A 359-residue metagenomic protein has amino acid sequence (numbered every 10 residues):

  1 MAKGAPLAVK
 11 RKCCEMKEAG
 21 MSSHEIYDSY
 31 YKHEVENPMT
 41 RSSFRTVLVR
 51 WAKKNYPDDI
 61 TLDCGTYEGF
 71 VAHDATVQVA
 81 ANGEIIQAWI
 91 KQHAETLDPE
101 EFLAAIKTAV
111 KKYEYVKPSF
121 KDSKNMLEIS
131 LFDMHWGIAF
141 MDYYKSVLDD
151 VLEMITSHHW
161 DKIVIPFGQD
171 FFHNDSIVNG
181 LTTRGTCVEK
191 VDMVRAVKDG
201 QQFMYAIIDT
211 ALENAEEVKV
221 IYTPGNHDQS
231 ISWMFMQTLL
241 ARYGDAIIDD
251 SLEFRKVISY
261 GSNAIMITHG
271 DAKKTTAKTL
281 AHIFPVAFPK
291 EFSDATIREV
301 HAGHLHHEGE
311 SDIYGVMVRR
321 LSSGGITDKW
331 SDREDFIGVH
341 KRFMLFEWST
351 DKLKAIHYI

Functional and structural regions predicted by a protein language model:
M1-D142, W160: Acidic, histidine-bearing metal-coordination/catalytic regions of metal-dependent phosphoesterases
N55, D59-T66, L212, L239-L252 (+1 more regions): Conserved beta-sheet core of the metallophosphoesterase superfamily
V116-L127, L131, M141-A246: Core catalytic region of metal-dependent phosphoesterases/phosphodiesterases, especially metallo-beta-lactamase-like
S119-L127, M134-H135, A139-D142, S146-V147 (+3 more regions): A structural signal for the main folded, soluble domain(s) of proteins
F132-M134, Q169-F172, G225-H227, G270-D271 (+2 more regions): Active-site metal-binding loops of divalent metal-dependent hydrolases
A196, L252-E253: Short, acidic/small-residue loops that bind anionic groups at enzyme active sites
